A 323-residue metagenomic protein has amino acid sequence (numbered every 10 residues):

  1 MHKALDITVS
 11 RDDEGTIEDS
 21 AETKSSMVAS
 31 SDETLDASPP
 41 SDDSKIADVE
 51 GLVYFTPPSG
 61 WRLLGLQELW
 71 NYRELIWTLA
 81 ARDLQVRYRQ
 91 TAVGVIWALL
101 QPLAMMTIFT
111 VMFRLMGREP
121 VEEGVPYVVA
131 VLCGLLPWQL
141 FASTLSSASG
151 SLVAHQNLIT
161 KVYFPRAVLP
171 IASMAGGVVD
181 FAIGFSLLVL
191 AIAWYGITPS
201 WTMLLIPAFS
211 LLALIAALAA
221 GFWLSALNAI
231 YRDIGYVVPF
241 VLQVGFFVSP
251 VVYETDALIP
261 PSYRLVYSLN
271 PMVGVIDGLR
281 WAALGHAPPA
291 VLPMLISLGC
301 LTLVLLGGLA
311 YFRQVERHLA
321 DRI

Functional and structural regions predicted by a protein language model:
H2-I323: Hydrophobic transmembrane alpha-helices and immediately adjacent juxtamembrane helices of multi-pass inner-membrane
